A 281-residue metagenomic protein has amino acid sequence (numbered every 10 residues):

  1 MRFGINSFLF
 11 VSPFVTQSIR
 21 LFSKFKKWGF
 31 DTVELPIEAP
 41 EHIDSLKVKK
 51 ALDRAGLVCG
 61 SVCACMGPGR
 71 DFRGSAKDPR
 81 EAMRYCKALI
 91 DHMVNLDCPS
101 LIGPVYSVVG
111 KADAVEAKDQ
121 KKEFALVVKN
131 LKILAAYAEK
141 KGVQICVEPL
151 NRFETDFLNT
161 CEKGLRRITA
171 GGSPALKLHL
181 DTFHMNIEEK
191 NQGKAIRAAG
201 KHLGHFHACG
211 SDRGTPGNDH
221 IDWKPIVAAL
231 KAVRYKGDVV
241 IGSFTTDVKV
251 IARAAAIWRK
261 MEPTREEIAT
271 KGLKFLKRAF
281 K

Functional and structural regions predicted by a protein language model:
M1-R2, S7-V11, V15-K26, D97 (+2 more regions): Histidine-acidic metal/acid-base catalytic patches
R2-G4, W28-D31, R70-D71, A114-V115 (+4 more regions): A generic short-segment signal for beta-strand/edge and adjacent turn/coil regions
I5-S7, T32-L35, R73-A76, K118-Q120 (+3 more regions): A short, structure-level motif marking secondary-structure boundaries and short turns
L9-V11, I37-A39, C65-P68, V105-V109 (+4 more regions): Active-site-proximal loop/turn and secondary-structure-junction residues that shape catalytic pockets, frequently
K26, D53, V94, A135 (+2 more regions): Anion (oxyanion) recognition and catalysis
D31, L35-K129, Q144, K236 (+1 more regions): Structural motif corresponding to the early beta-alpha repeats
A76-K177, I187, R259-T270: Active-site acidic/histidine proton-transfer and metal-coordination neighborhood in alpha/beta enzyme cores
